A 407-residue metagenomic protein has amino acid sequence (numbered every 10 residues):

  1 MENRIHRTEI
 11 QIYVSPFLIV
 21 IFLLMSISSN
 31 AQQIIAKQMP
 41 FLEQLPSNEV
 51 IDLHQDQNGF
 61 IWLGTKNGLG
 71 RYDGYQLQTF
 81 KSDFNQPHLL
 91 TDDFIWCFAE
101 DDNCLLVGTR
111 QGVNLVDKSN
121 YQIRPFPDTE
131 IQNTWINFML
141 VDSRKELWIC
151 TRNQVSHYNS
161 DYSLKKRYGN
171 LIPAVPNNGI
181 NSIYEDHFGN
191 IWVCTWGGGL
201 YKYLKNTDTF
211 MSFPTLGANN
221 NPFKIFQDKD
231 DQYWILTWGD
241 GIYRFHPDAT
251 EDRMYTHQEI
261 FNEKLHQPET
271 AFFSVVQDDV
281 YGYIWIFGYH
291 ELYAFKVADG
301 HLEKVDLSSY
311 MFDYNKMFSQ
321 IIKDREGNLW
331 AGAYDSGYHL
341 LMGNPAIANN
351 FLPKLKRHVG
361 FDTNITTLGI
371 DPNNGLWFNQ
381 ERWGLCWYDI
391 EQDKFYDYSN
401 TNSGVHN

Functional and structural regions predicted by a protein language model:
M1-N407: Carboxylate-rich, polar loop motifs that coordinate divalent cations or form catalytic acidic clusters
